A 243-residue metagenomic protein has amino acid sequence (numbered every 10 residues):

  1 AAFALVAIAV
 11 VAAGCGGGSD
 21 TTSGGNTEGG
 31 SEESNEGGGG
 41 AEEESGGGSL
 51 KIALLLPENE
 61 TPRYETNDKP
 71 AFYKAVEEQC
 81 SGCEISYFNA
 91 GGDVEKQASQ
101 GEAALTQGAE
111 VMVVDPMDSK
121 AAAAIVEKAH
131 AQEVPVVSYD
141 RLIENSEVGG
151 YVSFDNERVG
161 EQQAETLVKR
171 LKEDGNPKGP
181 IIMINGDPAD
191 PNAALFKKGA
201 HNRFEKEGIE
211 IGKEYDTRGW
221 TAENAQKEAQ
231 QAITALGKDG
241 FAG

Functional and structural regions predicted by a protein language model:
A1-S19: Secretory targeting and sorting signals
A13-G243: A residue-level marker of the well-folded mature domains of exported/periplasmic proteins
